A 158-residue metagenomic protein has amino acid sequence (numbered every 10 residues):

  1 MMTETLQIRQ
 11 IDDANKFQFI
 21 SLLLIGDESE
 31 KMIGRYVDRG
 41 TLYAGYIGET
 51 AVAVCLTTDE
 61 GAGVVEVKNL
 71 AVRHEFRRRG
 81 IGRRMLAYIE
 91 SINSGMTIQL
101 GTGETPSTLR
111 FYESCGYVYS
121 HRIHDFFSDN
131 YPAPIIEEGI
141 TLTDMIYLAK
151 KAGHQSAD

Functional and structural regions predicted by a protein language model:
M1-A14, I146, H154-D158: Conserved N-terminal entry element of GNAT/NAT acetyltransferase domains
Q10-F17, L22-G34: Helix-loop element at the rim of GNAT/NAT acetyltransferase active sites that forms part of the acceptor-substrate
A44, T50-D59, G63-A71: Conserved beta-strand in the GNAT
L70-R77, G103: A short, internal acetyl-CoA/4′-phosphopantetheine-binding micro-motif in the GNAT/acyltransferase core
F76, G80-Y88: Conserved acetyl-CoA pyrophosphate-binding loop and the N-cap/start of the following alpha-helix in GNAT-like
I92-E104: Conserved GNAT acetyl-CoA-binding A-motif
Q99-G101, V118-T141, M145: Conserved catalytic-core motifs of GNAT/GCN5-like acyltransferases
F111-E113, Y117: Conserved active-site tyrosine of GNAT-family acetyltransferases
